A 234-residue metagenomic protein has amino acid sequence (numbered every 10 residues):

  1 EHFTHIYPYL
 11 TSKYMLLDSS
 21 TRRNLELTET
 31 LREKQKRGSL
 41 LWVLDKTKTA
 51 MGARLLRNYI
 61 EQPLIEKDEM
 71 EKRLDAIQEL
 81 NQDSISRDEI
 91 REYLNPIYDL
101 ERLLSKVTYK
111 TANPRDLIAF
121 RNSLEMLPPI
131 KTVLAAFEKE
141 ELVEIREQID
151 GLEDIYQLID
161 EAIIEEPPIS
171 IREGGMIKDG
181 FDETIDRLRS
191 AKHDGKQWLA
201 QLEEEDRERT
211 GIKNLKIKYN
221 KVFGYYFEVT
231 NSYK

Functional and structural regions predicted by a protein language model:
E1-K234: Alpha-helical bundle segments enriched in helix-capping/polar residues
